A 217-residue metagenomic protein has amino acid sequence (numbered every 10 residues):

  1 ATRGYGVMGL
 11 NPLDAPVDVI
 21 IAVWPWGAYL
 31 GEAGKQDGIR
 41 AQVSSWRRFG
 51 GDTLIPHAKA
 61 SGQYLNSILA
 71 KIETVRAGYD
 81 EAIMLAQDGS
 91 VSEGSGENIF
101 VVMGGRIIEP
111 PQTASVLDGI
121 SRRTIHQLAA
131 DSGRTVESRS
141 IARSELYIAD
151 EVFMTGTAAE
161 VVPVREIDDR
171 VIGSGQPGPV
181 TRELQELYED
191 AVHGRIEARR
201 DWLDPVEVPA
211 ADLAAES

Functional and structural regions predicted by a protein language model:
T2-S217: Helix-start/capping segments and mature chain N-termini
